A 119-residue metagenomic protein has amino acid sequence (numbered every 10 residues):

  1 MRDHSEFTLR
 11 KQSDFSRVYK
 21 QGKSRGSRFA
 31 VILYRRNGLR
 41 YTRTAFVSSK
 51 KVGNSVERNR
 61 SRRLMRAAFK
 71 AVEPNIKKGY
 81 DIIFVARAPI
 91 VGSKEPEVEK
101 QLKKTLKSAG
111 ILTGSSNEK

Functional and structural regions predicted by a protein language model:
M1-K119: Positively charged, solvent-exposed patches that mediate nucleic-acid binding
